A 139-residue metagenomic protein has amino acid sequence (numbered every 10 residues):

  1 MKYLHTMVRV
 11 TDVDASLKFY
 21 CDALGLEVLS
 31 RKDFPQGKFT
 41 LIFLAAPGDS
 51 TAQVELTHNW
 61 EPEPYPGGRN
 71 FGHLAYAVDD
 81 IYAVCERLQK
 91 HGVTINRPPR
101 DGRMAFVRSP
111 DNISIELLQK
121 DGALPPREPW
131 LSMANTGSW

Functional and structural regions predicted by a protein language model:
Y3-T11, I42-A46, P62-R87, H91 (+2 more regions): Vicinal oxygen chelate
M7-T51: Core segments of cupin and vicinal oxygen chelate
L29-K32, Y76, Y82-W139: Vicinal oxygen chelate
P35-G37, P62-E63, D121-L124: Flexible, glycine-rich phosphate/dinucleotide-binding loops and adjacent beta-alpha linkers at cofactor/substrate
K38-F39, T51-Q53, F71, D101-G102: A structure-centric signal for secondary-structure junctions around beta-strands
P47, T57-N59, K120: Generic beta-structure capping elements
V54-T57, E116: Conserved beta-strand in the GNAT
